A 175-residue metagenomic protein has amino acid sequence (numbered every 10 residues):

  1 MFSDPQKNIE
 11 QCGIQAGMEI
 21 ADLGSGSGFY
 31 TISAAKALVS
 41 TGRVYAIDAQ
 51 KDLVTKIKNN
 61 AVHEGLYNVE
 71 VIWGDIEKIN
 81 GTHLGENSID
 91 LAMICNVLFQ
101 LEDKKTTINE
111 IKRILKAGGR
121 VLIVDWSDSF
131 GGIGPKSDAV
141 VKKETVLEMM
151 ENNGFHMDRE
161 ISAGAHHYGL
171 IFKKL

Functional and structural regions predicted by a protein language model:
M1-E19, S33: Conserved alpha-helix/loop element of class I SAM-dependent methyltransferases that forms part of the SAM/SAH-binding
E19-N80: Class I SAM-dependent methyltransferase SAM/SAH-binding core
G81-L91: A short acidic, Gly/Pro-enriched loop at the edge of an enzyme's catalytic core that lines a small-molecule cofactor
I89-D103: A short SAM/SAH-binding and catalytic strip from SAM-dependent methyltransferases
K105-A117: A short glycine-rich, Lys/Arg-flanked "PGG" loop and its adjoining helix->strand segment in the class I
G118-D125: Conserved beta-strand signature within the Rossmann-like core of class I S-adenosyl-L-methionine
A139-N153: Short alpha-helix
N153-H156, S162-L175: Core SAM-dependent methyltransferase catalytic element
